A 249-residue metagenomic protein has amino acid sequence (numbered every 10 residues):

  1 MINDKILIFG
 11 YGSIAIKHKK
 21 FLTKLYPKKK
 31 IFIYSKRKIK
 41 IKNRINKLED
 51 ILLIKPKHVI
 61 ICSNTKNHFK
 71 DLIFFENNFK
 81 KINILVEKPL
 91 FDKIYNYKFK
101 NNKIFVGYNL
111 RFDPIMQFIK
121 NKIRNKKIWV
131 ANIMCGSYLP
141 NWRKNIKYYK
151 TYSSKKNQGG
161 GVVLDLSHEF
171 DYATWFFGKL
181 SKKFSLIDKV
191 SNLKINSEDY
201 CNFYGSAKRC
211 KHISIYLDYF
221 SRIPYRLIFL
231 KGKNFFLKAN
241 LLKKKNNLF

Functional and structural regions predicted by a protein language model:
M1-I41: N-terminal Rossmann-like dinucleotide-binding module
I41-I51, N101-I104: Active-site regions of enzymes building and remodeling cell-envelope glycoconjugates
K42, K57, W129: Conserved acidic residues
I51-D71: Rossmann-like NAD(P)-binding element
H58, F69-R111: Beta-strand-loop-alpha-helix segment that lines the small-molecule cofactor/substrate pocket of alpha/beta enzymes
D113-F184: Predominantly a Rossmann-like dinucleotide-binding segment in NAD(P)-dependent oxidoreductases
L164-D165, F170-K243: Contiguous beta-strand/loop segments that form the cofactor/metal-binding neighborhood of enzyme cores
